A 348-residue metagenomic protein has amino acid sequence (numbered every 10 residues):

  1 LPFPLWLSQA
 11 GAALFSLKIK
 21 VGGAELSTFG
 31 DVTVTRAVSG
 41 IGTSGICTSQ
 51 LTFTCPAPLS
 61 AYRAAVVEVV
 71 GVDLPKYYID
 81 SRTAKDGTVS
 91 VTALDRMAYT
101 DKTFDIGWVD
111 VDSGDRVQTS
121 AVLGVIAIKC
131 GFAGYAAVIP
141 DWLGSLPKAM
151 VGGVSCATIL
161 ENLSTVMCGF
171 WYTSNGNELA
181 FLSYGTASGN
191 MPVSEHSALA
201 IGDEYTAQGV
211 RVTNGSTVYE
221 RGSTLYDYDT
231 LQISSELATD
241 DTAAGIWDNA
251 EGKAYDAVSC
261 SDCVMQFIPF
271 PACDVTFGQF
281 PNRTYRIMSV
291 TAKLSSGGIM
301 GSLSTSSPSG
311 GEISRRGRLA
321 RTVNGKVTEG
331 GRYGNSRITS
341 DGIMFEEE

Functional and structural regions predicted by a protein language model:
L1-D110, E161-C168, T173, K253-C263 (+2 more regions): Assembly/oligomerization scaffold segments
L1-S16, K20, D86-A93, T103-W108 (+3 more regions): Acidic, low-complexity/disordered segments
G23, V69-D73, S216, Q279-P281 (+1 more regions): Residue-level detection of beta-strand-connecting loop/turn positions
E25-L26, P58-R63, D73-P75, Y99-K102 (+6 more regions): Short, surface-exposed beta-strand/loop "edge" segments at domain boundaries and coil↔beta transitions
L51, Y77, V91, L179 (+6 more regions): A broad, low-specificity signal marking well-ordered, structured residues that form hydrophobic/aromatic
V70-G71, T173-N175, T213-T217, S259-M265 (+3 more regions): Short, flexible beta-strand-to-coil junctions
K85-A207, N214-S216, E220, L225-L237 (+3 more regions): Charged- and aromatic-enriched interaction segments used to assemble and dock large macromolecular complexes
G222-F267: N-terminal globular core domains of eukaryotic regulatory proteins
